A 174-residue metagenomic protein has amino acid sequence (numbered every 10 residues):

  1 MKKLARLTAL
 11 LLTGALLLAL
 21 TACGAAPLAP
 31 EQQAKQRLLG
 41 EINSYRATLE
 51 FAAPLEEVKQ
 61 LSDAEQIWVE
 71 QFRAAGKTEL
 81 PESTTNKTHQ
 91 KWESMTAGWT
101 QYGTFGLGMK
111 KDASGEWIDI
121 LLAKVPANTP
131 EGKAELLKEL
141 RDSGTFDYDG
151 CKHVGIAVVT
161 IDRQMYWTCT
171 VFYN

Functional and structural regions predicted by a protein language model:
M1-L11: Bacterial N-terminal signal peptides that target proteins for export
L12, P30, A34, L49 (+5 more regions): Non-membrane alpha-helical secondary structure
T13, A47, E70, A74-K77 (+2 more regions): Generic surface-pattern signal
A19-A22: C-terminal motif of bacterial Sec signal peptides marking the signal peptidase cleavage site
A26, P30-G98, V154: Short, well-ordered surface patches within globular domains
N86-N174: A well-ordered secondary-structure block
